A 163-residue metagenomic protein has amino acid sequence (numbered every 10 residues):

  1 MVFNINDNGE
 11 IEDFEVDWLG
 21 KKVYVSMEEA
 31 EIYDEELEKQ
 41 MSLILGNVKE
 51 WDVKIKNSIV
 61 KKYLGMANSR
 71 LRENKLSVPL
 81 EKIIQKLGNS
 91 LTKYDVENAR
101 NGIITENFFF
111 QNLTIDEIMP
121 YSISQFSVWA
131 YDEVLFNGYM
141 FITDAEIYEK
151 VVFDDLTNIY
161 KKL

Functional and structural regions predicted by a protein language model:
M1-F14, F110-L163: Acidic, proline/glycine-rich low-complexity IDRs
M1-I123: N-terminal domain-onset segments
